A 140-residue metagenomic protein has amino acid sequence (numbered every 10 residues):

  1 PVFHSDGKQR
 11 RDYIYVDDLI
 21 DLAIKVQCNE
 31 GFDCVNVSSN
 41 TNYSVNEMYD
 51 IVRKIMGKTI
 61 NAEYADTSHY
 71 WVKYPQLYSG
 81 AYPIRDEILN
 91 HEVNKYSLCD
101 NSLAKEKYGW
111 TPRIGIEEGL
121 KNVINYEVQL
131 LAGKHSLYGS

Functional and structural regions predicted by a protein language model:
P1-S140: C-terminal substrate-binding subdomain of Rossmann-fold SDR/epimerase-dehydratase oxidoreductases
